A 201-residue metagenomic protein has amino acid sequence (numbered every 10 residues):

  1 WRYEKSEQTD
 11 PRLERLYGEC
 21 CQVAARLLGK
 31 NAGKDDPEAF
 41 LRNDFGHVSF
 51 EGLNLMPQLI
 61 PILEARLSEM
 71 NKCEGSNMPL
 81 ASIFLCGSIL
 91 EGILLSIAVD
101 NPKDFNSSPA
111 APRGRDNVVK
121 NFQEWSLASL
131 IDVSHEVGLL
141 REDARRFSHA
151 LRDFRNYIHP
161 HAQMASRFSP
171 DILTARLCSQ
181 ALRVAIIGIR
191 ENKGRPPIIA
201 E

Functional and structural regions predicted by a protein language model:
W1-P57, I187, G194-P197: Internal, Lys/Arg-enriched amphipathic helical interaction segments that engage polyanionic partners
R2-G18, V137-E201: Charge-enriched, short contiguous segments at helix-coil
Q8-D10, A24, H47, G52-L53 (+6 more regions): Residue-level detector of solvent-exposed, low-hydrophobicity positions
C20-C21, C73, C86, C178: Generic recognition of cysteine residues
A39-H135, E142-H149, E191-E201: Amphipathic alpha-helical interface elements
